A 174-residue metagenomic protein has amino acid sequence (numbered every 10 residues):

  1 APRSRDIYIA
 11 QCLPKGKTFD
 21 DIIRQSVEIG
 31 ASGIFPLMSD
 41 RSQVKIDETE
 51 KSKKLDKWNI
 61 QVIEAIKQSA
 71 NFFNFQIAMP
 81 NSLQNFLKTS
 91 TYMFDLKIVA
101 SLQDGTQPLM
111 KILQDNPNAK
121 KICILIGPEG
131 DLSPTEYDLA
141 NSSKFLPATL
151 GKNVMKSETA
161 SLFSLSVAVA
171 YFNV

Functional and structural regions predicted by a protein language model:
A1-I98: RNA substrate-binding interface of SAM-dependent RNA methyltransferases
Q11-C12, F75, E129, N153 (+1 more regions): Glycine- and other small-residue-rich loops at beta-strand/loop junctions that grip anionic moieties
P14, R41, D104, E129-G130 (+1 more regions): Short, glycine/serine-rich, charged loops/turns that create anion-binding and catalytic segments at active sites
T18, S82, D131, T159-A160: Residue-level recognition of oxygen-bearing side chains
Q43-V44, Q107, S157: Generic structural signal for helix capping and beta-alpha/helix-loop junctions
T91-E136, F145-A148: Active-site/ligand-binding-proximal alpha/beta "capping" segment
S133-V174: Structured adenosyl-cofactor binding patch, chiefly the S-adenosyl-L-methionine
